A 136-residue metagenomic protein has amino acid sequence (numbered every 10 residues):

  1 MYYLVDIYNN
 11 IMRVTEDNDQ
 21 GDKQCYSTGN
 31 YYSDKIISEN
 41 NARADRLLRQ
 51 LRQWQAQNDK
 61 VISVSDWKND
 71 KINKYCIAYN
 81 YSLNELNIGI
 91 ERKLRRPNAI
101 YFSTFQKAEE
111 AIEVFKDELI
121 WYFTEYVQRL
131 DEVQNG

Functional and structural regions predicted by a protein language model:
M1-G136: Structural boundary micro-motifs
